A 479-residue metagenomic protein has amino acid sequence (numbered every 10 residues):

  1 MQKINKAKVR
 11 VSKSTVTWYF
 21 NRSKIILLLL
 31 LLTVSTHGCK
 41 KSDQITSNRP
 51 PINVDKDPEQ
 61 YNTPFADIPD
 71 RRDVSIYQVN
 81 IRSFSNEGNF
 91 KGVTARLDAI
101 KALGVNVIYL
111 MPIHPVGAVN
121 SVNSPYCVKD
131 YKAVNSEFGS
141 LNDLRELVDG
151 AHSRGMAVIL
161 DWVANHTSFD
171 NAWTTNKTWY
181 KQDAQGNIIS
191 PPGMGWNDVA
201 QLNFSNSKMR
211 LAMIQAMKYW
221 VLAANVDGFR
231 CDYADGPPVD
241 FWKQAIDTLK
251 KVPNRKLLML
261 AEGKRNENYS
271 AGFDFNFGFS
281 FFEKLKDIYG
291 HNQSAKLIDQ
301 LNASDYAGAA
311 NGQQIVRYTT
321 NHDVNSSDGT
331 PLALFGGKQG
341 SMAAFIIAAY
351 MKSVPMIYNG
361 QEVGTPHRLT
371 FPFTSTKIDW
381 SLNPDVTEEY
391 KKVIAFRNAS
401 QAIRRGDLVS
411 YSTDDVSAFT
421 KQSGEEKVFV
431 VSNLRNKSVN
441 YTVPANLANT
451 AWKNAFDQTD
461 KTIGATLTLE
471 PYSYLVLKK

Functional and structural regions predicted by a protein language model:
M1-N5, G38-N80, S85-Y109, P115 (+3 more regions): Carbohydrate-interacting/catalytic domains
M1-R49: Bacterial Sec-dependent N-terminal signal peptides
R49-E59, A216, L222, D232-Y318 (+7 more regions): Active-site-proximal helices and loops of the catalytic beta/alpha 8
N53, D57-K91, A95-V107, M111-A224 (+2 more regions): Substrate-binding/active-site clefts of carbohydrate-active enzymes
R82-F84, I113, V163-N165, A234-G236 (+2 more regions): Active-site beta-loop-alpha junctions enriched in small/polar residues
V93-G104, V148, N302-G308, A344-M351: Short amphipathic alpha-helices and their capping/turn segments at secondary-structure boundaries
I159, G228-A234: Short catalytic-loop micro-motif centered on adjacent basic/acidic residues
S327-F335: Short, solvent-exposed helix-loop connector elements
